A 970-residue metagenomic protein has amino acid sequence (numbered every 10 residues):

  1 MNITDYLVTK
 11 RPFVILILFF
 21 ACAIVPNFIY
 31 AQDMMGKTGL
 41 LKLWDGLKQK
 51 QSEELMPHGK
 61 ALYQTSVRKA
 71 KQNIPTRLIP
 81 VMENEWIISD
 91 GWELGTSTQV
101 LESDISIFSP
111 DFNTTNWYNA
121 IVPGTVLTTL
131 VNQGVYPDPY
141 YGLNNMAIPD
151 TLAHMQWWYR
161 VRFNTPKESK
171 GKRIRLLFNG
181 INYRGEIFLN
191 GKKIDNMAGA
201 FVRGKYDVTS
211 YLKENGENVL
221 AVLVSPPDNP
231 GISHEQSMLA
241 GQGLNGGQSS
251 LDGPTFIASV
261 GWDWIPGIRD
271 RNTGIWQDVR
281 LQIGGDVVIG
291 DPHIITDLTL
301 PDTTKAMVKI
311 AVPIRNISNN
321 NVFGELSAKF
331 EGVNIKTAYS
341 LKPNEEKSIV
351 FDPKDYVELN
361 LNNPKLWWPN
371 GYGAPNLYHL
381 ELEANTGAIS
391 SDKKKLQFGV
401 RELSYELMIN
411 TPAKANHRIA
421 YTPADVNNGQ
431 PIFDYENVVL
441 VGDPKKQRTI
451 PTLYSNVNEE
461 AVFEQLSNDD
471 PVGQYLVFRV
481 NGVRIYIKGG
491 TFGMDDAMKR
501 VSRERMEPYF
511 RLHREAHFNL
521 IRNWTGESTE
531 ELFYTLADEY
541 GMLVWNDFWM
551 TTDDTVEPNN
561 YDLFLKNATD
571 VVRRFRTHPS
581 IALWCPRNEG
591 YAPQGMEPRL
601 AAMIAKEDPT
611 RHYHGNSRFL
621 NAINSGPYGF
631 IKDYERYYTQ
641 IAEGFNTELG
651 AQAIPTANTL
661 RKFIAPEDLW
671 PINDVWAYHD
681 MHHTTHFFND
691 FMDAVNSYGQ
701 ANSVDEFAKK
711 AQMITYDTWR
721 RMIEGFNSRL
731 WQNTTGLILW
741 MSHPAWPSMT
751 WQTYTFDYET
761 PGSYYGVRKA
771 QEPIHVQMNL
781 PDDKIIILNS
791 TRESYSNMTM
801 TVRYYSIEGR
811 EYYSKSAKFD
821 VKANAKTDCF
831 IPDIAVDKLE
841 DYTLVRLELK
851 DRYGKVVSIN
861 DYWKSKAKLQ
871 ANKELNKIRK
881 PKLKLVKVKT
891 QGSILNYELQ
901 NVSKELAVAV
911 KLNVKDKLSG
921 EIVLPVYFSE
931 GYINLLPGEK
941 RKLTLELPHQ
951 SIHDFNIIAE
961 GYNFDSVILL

Functional and structural regions predicted by a protein language model:
M1-I17, I29-K488, G493-D496, R500-L520 (+4 more regions): Secreted/periplasmic carbohydrate-active enzymes, especially glycoside hydrolases
C22-Y30: C-terminal segment of classical bacterial N-terminal signal peptides
Y141, D425-Y435, V439-V441, Y486-F492 (+5 more regions): Aromatic- and acidic-residue-enriched carbohydrate-binding clefts of CAZyme catalytic domains
P369-Y372, K709, M713: Short, conserved micro-motifs enriched in small and acidic residues
Y454-V457, F463-N468, L520-T684, K710 (+6 more regions): Substrate-binding/catalytic cleft of secreted carbohydrate-active enzymes, primarily glycoside hydrolases
W676-G699: Extended, charge-rich helix/loop segments that form flexible, surface "patches" used to engage negatively charged
Y698-K709: Short glycine/proline- and acidic residue-enriched helix-loop micro-motifs that form flexible lids or anion-recognition
